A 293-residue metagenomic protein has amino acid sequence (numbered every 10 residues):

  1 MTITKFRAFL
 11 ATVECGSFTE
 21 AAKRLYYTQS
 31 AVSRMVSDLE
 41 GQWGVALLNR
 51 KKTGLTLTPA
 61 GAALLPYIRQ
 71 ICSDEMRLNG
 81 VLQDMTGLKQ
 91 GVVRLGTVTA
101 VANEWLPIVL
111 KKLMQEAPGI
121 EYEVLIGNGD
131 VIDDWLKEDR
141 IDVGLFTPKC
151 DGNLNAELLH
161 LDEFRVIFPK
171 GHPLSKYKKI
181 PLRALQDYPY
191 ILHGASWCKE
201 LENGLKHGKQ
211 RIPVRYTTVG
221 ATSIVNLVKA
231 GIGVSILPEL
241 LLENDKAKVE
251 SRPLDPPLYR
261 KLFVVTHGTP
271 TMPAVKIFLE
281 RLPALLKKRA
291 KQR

Functional and structural regions predicted by a protein language model:
A11-T28: Short helix-boundary/capping micro-motifs
E40-P59: A short LG(V/I)-centered, amphipathic sequence patch enriched for acidic residue(s) preceding the LG motif
T86-G152, T218: Central regulatory/effector-binding core of bacterial HTH transcription factors
G87, L154-F164, F168-Y190, P273-K276: Flexible hinge/capping segments at coil-to-helix
N128-D133, K137-R140, F146-T147, S196-E250: Hydrophobic hinge/microswitch elements
N155-R165, E239, A247-K261: Short beta-strand->loop
Y188-K209, M272-L279, R289-A290: Secondary-structure junction motif
S251-Q292: A late-sequence structural motif
